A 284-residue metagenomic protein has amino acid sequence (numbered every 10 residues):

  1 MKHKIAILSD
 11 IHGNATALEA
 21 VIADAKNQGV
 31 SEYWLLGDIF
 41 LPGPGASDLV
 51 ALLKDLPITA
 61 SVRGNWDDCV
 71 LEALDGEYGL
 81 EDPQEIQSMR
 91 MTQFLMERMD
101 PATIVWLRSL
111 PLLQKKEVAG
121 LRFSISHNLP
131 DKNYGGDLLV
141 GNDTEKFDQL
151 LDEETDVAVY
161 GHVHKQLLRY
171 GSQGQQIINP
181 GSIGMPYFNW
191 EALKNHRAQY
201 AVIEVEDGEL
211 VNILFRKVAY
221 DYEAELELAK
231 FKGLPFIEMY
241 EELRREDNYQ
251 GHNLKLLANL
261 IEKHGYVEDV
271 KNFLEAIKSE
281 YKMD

Functional and structural regions predicted by a protein language model:
M1-A6, K115-S124, S172-Q176, E209-N212: Beta-strand-turn-beta hairpins that frame and shape the catalytic cleft of phosphate-ester-processing enzymes
M1-L56: N-terminal active-site segment of His-dependent metallophosphoesterases
I7-S9, Y33-D38, P42, A60-N65 (+3 more regions): Active-site neighborhood of phospho(di)ester-bond hydrolases with catalytic His/Asp-centered motifs
H12-A17, L41-P44, W66-L71, V159-G171 (+1 more regions): Active-site environment of divalent metal-dependent phosphoester hydrolases
I39-L56, L71-E81, R169-S172: Metal-dependent catalytic neighborhoods of phosphoester/phosphodiester hydrolases
L56-Q114, F123, G141-E154: Active-site neighborhood of divalent metal-dependent phosphoester bond hydrolases
H127-P180: Ligand/cofactor pocket segment of small-molecule handling proteins
G174-D284: Acidic, His/Gly-rich catalytic cores of divalent-metal-dependent hydrolytic chemistry
